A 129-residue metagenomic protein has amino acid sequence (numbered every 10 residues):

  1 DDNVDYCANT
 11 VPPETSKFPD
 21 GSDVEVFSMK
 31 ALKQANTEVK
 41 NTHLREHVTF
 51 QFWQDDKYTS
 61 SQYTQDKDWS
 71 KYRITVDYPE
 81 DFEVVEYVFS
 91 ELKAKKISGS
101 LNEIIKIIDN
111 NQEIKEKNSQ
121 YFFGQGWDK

Functional and structural regions predicted by a protein language model:
D1-Y72, Y87, E103-K129: Conserved core of the sugar-phosphate nucleotidyltransferase
E25, T75, I97: Residues that recognize and position ribonucleotide moieties
Y78: Short, conserved phosphate/pyrophosphate- and ester-handling motifs at nucleotide-, phospho-/glycolipid
F82, L92-S98, N110-Q120: Anion-recognition interface
